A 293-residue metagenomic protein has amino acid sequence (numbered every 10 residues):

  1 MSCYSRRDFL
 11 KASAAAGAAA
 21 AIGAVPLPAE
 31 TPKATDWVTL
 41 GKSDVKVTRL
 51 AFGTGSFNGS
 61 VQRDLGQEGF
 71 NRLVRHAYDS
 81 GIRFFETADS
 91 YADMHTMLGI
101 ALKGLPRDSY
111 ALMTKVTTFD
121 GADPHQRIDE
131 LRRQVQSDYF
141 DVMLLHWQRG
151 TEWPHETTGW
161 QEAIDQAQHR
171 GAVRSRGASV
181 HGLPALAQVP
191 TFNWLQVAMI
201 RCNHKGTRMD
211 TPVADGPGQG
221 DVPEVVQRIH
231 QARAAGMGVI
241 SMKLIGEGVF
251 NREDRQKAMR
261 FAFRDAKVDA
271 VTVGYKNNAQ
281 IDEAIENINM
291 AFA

Functional and structural regions predicted by a protein language model:
M1-G17: N-terminal secretory signal peptides and thylakoid transit peptides that target proteins across membranes
A24-T54, R63: C-terminal segment of N-terminal export signals and the immediately downstream linker at the start of the mature
L40, F52, F85, L98 (+5 more regions): Conserved, mostly hydrophobic/aromatic
K42-D44, G99-R107, R132-S137, P190-N193 (+1 more regions): Acidic (Asp/Glu)-rich catalytic clusters
S56-Q67, T114-A122, F250-N251: Active-site mouth loops of central-metabolism enzymes
D64-H76, A122-Q134, G182-A187, D254-M259: Short, acidic/polar
V135-T151: Active-site groove signature of glycoside hydrolases
W147-A293: Beta/alpha (TIM)-barrel catalytic core signal, keyed to glycine-rich beta->alpha loops juxtaposed to Asp/Glu that bind
